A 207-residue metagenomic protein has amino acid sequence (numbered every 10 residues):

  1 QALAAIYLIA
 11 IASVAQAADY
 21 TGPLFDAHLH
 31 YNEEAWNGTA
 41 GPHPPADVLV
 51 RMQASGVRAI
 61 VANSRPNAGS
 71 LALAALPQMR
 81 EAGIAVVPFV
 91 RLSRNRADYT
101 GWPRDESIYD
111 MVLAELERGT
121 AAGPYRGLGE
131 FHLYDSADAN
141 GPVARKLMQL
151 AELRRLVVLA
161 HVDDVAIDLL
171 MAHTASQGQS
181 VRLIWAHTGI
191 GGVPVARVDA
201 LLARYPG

Functional and structural regions predicted by a protein language model:
A2-S13: Bacterial N-terminal signal peptides
A17-I84: An N-terminally biased module of ancient metal coordination in phosphate/nucleic-acid-related enzymes
D19, L71-L159: Active-site gating/metal-coordination segments in enzymes
T21, A54, A122-Y125, L202-R204: Alpha-helix termination/capping residues and helix-transition junctions
F25-L29, I60-A62, V86-R91, G127-G129 (+2 more regions): Hydrophobic faces of well-ordered beta-strands that scaffold small-molecule active sites in alpha/beta enzyme cores
E33-H43, A62-A72, N95-Y109, D135-N140 (+2 more regions): Acidic-and-aromatic substrate-binding clefts and catalytic sites of carbohydrate-active enzymes
P44-R51, A72-Q78, V112-G119, V143-L147 (+2 more regions): A general structural detector for well-ordered alpha-helical segments in enzyme core domains, enriched
N140-G207: Catalytic pocket-lining loop regions of alpha/beta-barrel enzymes, especially the amidohydrolase/enolase/GH5 lineages
